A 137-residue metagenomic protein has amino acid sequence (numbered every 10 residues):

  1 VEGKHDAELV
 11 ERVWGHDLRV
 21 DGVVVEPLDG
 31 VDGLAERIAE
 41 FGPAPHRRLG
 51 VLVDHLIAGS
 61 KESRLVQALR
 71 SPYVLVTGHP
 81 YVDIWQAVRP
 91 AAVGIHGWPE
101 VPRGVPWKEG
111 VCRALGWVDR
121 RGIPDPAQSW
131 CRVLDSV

Functional and structural regions predicted by a protein language model:
V1-V137: Acidic, divalent-metal-binding catalytic cores of TOPRIM and closely related two-metal-ion phosphodiester/pyrophosphate
